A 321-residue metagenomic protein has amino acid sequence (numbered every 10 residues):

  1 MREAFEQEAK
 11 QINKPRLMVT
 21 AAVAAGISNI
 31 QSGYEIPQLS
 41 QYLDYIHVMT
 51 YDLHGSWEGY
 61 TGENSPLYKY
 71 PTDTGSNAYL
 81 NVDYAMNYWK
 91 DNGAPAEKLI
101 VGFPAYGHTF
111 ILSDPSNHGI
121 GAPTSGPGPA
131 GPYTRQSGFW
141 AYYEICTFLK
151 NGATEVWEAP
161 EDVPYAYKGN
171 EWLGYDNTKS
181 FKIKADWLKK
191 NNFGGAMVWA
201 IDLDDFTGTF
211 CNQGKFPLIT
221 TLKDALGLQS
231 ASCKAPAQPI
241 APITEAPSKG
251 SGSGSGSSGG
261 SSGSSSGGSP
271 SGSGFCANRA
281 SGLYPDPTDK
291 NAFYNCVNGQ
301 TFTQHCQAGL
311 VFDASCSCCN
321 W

Functional and structural regions predicted by a protein language model:
M1-I145: Substrate-binding surface in catalytic domains of secreted glycosidases
E3, P37, Q41, D83 (+6 more regions): Solvent-exposed, polar/charged alpha-helical surfaces in well-ordered, non-transmembrane soluble domains, broadly
A25-I30, Y175, D204-D205: Acidic-and-aromatic substrate-binding clefts and catalytic sites of carbohydrate-active enzymes
Q31, Q38, D73-N81, L173-D176 (+4 more regions): Extracytoplasmic/periplasmic, Sec-exported soluble proteins
H54-G75, F103-W187, T207, N212-K249: Glycan-binding loop/region signatures in secreted carbohydrate-active enzymes
A105-H108, I201-D204, V297-Q300: Acidic glycine-/aspartate-rich tracts in secreted/extracellular proteins
A231-S232, P239, P247-W321: Cysteine-rich, disulfide-bonded extracellular modules and peptides in secreted proteins and receptor ectodomains
